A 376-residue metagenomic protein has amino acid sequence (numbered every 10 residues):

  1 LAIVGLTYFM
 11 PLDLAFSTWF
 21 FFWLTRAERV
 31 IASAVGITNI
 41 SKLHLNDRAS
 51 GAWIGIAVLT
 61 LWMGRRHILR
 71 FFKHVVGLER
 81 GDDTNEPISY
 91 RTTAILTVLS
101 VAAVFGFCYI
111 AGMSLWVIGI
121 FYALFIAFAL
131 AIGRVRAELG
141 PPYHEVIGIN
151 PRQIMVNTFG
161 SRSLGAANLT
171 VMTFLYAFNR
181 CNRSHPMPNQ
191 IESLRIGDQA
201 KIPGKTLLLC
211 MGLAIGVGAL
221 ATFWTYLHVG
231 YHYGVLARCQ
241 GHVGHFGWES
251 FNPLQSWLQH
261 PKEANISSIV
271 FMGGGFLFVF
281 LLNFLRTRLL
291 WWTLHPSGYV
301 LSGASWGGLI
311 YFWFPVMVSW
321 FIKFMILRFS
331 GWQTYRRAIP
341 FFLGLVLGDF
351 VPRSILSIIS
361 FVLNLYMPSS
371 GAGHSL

Functional and structural regions predicted by a protein language model:
L1-L376: Alpha-helical multipass membrane-protein architecture
